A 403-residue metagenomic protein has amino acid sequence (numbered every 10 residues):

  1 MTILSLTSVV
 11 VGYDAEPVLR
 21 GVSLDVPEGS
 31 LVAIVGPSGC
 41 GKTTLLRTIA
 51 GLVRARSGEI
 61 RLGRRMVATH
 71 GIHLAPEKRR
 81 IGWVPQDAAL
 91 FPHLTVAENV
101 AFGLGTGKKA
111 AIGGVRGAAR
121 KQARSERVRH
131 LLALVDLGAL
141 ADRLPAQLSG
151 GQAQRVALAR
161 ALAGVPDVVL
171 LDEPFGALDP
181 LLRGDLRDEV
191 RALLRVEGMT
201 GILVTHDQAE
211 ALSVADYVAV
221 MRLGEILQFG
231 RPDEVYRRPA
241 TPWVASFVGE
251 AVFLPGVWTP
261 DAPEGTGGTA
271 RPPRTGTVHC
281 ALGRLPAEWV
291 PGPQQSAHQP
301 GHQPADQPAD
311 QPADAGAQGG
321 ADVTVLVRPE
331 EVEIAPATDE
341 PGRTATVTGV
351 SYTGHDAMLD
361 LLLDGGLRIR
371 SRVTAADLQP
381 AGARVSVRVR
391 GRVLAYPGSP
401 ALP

Functional and structural regions predicted by a protein language model:
V35-P37: The feature captures the beta-strand-to-loop junction immediately N-terminal to the Walker
A50: Helix-to-loop junction immediately C-terminal to a conserved catalytic motif
R56-E59, L223: Conserved coupling/switch loops of ABC nucleotide-binding domains, chiefly the family-specific signature
G58-T69: Conserved ABC transporter NBD signature motif
R80-G82, L90-S246: ABC ATPase nucleotide-binding domains
A240-T324, V332-T346, D360-L378: ATPase nucleotide-binding modules
